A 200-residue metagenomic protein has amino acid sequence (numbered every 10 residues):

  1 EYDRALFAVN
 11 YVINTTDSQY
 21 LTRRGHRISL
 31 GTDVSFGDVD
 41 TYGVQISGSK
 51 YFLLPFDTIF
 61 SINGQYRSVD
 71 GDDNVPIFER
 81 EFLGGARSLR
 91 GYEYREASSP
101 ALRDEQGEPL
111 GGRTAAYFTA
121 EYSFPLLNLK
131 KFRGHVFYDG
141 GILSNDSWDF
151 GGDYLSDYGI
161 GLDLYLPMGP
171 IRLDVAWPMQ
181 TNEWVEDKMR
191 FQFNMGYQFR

Functional and structural regions predicted by a protein language model:
E1-F132, V136-F137, S144-D146, E183 (+1 more regions): C-terminal outer-membrane beta-barrel translocator/porin domains of Gram-negative envelope proteins and their
Y92, I142, I160-L162: Gly/Ser/Thr-rich helix-start
D139-G141, P167: Short connector loops/turns at beta-strand edges and beta->alpha or beta->beta junctions
S147-R200: C-terminal beta-signal and terminal closure region of outer-membrane beta-barrel proteins
